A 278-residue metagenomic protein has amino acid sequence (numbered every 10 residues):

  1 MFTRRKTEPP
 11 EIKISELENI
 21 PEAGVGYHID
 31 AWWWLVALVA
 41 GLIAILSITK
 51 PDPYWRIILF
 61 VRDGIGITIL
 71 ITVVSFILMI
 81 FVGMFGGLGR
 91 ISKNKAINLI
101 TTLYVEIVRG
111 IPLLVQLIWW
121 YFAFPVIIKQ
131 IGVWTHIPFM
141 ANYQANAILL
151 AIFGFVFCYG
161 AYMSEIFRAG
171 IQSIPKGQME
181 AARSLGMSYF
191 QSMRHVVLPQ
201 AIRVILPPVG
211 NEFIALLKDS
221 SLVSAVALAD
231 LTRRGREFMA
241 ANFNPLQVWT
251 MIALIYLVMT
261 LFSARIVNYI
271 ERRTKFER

Functional and structural regions predicted by a protein language model:
F2-R278: Transmembrane alpha-helices and adjacent helix-loop boundaries
